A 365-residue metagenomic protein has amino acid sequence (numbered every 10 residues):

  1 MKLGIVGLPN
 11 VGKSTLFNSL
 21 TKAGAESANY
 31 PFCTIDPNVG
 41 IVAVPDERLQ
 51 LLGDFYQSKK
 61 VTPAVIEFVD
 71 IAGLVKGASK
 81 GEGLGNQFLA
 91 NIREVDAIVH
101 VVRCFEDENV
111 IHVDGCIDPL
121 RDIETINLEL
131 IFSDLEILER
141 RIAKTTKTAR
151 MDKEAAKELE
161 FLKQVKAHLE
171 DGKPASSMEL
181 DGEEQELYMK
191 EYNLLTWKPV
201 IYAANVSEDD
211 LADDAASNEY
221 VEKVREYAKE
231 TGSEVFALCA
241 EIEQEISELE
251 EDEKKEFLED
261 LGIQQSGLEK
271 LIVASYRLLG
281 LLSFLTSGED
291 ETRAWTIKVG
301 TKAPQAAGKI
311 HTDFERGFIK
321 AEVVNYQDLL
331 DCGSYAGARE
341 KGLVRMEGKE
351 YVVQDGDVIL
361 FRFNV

Functional and structural regions predicted by a protein language model:
M1-I111, E139-R140: Conserved G1/Walker A P-loop phosphate-binding module
K2-V6, F17, K144-V352, I359 (+1 more regions): C-terminal-of-GTPase-core extension/linker across diverse P-loop GTPases
V6, F32, P37-G40, E47-L49 (+15 more regions): Short capping/connector residues at structural and topological boundaries
V11, F105, S133, L195-K198: Residue-level signal for short amphipathic helical patches enriched in basic/charged and nearby hydrophobic residues
K22, D54, A90, L128 (+2 more regions): Short, intrinsically disordered, mixed-charge
A23-P31, N38-G40, R48-L51, K80 (+9 more regions): Glycine-rich, flexible loop/turn motifs
F32, D46-L49, T62-F68, E82-D96 (+9 more regions): Amphipathic alpha-helical transducer elements in NTP-driven molecular machines
G40-P45, A72-E82, R93-A155, H168-D181 (+1 more regions): Conserved Switch II/interswitch segment of TRAFAC-class P-loop GTPases
